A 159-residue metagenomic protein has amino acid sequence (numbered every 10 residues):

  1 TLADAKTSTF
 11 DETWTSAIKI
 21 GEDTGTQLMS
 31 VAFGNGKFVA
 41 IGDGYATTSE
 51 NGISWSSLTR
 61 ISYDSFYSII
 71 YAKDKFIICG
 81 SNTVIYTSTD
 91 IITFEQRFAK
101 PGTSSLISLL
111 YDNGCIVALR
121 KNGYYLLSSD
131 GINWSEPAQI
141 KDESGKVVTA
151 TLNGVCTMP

Functional and structural regions predicted by a protein language model:
T1-P159: Residue-level hotspots at or immediately adjacent to binding/recognition sites across diverse folds
